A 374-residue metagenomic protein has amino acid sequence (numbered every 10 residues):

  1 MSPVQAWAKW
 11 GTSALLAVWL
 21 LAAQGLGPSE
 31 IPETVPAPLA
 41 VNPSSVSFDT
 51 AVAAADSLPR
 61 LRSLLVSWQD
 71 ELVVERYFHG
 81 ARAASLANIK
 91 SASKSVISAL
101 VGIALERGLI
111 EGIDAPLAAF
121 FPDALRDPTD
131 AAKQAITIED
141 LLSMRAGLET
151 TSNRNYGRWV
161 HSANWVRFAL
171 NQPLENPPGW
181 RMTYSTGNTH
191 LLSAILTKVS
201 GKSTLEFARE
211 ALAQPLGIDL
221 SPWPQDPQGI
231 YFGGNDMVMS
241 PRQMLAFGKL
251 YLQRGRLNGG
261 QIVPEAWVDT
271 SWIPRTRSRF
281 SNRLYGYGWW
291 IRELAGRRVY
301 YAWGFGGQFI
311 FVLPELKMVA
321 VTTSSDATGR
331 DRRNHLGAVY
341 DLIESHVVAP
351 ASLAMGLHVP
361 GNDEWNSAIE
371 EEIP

Functional and structural regions predicted by a protein language model:
V18-A37: Bacterial Sec-dependent signal peptides at the C-terminal "C-region" and cleavage site
V52-A81, I310, K317-V321: A short, well-structured edge-of-sheet supersecondary motif
D70, A87-I113, L141, L192-L196 (+1 more regions): Active-site SXXK
R107-A146, N171, S200-M239: Active-site helix/loop module of the DD-peptidase/beta-lactamase fold, centered on the serine-lysine SxxK catalytic
G147-D226: A small/polar active-site loop signature that marks catalytic segments
N188-I195, N235-R256, Q308-S325: Active-site-proximal alpha-helical segments within enzyme catalytic domains
I218-S221, V268-V321: Active-site Gly/Thr loop motif
G304-P374: Structured C-terminal helix/loop/strand segments within mature extracytoplasmic catalytic/sensor domains
